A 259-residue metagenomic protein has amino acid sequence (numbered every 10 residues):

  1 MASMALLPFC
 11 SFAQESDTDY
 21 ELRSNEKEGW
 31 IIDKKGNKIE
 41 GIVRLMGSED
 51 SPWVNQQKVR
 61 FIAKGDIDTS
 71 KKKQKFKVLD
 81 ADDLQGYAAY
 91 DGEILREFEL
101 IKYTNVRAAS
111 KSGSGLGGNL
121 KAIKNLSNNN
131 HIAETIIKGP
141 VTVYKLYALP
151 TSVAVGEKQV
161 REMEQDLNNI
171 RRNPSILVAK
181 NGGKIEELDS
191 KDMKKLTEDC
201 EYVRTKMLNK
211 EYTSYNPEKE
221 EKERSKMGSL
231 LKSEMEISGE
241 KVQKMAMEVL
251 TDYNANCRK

Functional and structural regions predicted by a protein language model:
M1-T18: Bacterial Sec-dependent N-terminal signal peptides
P8-C10, G29, G139: Glycine-centered flexibility motif
E15-D33: Short N-terminal segments immediately surrounding and downstream of signal-peptide cleavage
I39-K226: Aromatic-patch recognition
R204-K259: Long, compositionally biased interface segments
